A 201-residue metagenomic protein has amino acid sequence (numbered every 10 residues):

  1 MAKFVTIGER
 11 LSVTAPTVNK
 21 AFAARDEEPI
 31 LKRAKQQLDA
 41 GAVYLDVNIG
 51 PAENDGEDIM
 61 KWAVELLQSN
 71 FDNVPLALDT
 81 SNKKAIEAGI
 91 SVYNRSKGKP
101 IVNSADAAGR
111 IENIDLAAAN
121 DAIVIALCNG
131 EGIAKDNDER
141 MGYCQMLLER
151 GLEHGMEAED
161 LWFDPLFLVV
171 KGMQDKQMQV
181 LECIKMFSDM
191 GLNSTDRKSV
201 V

Functional and structural regions predicted by a protein language model:
M1-K32: N-terminal amphipathic alpha-helix/helix-capping segment at the start of soluble metabolic enzymes
Q37, G89, F163: Conserved, mostly hydrophobic/aromatic
L38-V74, F167-Q174: Glycine-rich, proline-tolerant flexible connector loops at the mouths of alpha/beta enzymes
D46-E53, V74-N82, K99-G109, C128 (+2 more regions): Catalytic beta/alpha-barrel core
E53-A63, T80-A88, D106-A118, A134-Y143 (+1 more regions): Active-site-adjacent beta->alpha loops and helix N-cap segments on the catalytic face of soluble alpha/beta enzymes
D55-K97, L181-S194: Alpha-helix-loop-beta-strand connector modules within alpha/beta enzyme cores
G98, A107-G172: Conserved anion-binding
K198-V201: Conserved small/polar residues in nucleotide/adenosyl-binding loops
